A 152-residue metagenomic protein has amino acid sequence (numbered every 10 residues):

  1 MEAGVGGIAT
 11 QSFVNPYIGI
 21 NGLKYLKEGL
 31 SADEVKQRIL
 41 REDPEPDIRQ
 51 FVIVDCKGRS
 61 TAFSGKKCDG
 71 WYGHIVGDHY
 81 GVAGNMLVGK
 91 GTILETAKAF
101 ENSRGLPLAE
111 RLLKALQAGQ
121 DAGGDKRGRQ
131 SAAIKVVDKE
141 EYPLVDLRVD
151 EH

Functional and structural regions predicted by a protein language model:
M1-H152: N-terminal nucleophile
